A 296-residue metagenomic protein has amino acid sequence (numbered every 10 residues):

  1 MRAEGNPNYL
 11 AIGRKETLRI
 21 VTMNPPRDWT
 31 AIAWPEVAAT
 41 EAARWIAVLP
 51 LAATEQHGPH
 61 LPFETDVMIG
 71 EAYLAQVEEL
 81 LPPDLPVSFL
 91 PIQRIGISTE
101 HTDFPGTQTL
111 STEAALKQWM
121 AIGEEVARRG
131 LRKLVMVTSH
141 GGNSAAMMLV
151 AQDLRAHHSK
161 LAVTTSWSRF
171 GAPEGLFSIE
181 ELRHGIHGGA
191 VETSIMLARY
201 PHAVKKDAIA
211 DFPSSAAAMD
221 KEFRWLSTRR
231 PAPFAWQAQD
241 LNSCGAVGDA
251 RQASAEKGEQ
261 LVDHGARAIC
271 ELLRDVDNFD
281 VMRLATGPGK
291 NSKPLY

Functional and structural regions predicted by a protein language model:
R2-L10: Extreme N-terminal basic, low-complexity initiation segments that serve as generic localization/processing leaders
Y9-K133, G141-Y296: Extended, histidine- and acidic-residue-enriched regions that form the cofactor-binding/catalytic faces
M136: Conserved SAM-binding loop
